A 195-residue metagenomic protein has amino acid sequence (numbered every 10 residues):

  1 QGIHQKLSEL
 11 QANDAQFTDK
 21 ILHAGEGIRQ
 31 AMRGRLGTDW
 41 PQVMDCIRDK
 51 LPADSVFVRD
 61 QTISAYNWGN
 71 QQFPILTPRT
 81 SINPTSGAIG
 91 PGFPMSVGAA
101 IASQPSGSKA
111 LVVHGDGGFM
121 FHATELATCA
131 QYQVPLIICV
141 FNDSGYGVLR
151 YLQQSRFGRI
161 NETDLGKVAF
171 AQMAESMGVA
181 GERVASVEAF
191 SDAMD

Functional and structural regions predicted by a protein language model:
Q1-K6, N67-D195: Thiamine diphosphate
Q1-Q61, G181-D195: Phosphate/pyrophosphate-binding active-site segments
S64: NAD(P)-dependent dehydrogenases' Rossmann-like dinucleotide-binding region
